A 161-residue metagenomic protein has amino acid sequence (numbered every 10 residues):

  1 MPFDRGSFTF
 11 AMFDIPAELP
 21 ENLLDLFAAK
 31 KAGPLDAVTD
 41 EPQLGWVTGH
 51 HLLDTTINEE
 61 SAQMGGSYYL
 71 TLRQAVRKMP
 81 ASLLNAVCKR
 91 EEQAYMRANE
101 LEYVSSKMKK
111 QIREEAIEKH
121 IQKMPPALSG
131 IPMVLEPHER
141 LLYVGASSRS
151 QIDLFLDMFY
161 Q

Functional and structural regions predicted by a protein language model:
M1-E41: Short Lys/Arg-enriched alpha/beta "domain-start" segment
R5, A62-Q63, V134-P137: Short, flexible turn/loop "capping" segments at secondary-structure junctions
A11, P132-L135: Short beta-strand scaffold segments in enzyme catalytic cores
A11-F13, Y68-T71, R140-A146: Short cationic amphipathic helices and targeting signals
P20-E21, R77-M79, S150-I152: Primarily extracytoplasmic ectodomains and periplasmic/lumenal surface modules that are beta-strand-rich
D25-N58, A62-P132: Surface-exposed, low-hydrophobicity interaction/linker segments
L135-Q161: Loop-centered beta-sheet repeat module
